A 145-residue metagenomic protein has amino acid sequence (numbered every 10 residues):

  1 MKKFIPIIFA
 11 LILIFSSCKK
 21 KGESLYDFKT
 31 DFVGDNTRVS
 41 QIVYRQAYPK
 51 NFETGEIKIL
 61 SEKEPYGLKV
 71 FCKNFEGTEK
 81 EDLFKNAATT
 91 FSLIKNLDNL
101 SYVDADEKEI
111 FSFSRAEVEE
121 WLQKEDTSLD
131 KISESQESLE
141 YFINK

Functional and structural regions predicted by a protein language model:
K2-I8: Sec-dependent signal peptide recognition, specifically the positively charged N-region followed immediately by
I14-S17: C-terminal motif of bacterial Sec signal peptides marking the signal peptidase cleavage site
K19-T30: Bacterial Sec signal peptide processing site at the extreme N-terminus
F28-K29, V39, S138-I143: Generic structural signal of hydrophobic/aromatic residues within well-ordered alpha-helices of folded domains
D35-Y48: Protein-protein interaction modules outside structured cores
Q46-K108: Mature extracytoplasmic domains of secretory-pathway proteins
Y102-K145: Polar/charged, Gly/Pro-rich intrinsically disordered segments
